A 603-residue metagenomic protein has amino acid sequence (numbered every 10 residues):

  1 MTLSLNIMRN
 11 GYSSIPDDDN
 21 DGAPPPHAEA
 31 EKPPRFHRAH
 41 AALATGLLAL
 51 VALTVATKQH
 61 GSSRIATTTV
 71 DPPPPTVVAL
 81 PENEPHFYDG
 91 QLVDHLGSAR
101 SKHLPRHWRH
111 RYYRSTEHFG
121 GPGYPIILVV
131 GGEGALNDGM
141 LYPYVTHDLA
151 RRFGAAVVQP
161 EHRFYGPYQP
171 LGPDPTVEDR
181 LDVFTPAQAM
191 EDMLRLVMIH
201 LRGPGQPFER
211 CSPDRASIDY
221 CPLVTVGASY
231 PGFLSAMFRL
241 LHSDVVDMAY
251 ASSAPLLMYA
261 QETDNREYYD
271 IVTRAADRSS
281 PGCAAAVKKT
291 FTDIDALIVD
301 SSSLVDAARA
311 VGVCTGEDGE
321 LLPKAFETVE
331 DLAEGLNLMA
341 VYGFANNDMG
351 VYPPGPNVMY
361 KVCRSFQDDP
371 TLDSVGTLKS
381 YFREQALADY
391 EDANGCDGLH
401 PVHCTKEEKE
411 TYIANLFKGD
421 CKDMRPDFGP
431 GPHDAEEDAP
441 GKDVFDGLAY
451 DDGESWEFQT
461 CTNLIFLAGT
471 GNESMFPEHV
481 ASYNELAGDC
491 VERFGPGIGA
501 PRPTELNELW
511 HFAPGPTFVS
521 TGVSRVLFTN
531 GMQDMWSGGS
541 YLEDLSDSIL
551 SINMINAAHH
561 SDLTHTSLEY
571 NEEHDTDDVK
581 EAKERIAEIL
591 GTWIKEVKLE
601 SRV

Functional and structural regions predicted by a protein language model:
M1-F36: Short, low-complexity, Lys/Arg-enriched N-terminal segments of secretory-pathway carbohydrate enzymes
K32-G46, L53-A156, A558, R585-V603: Catalytic-loop region of hydrolases
N83, R100-P213, A500-R525, M532-M535 (+1 more regions): N-terminal cap/lid subdomain of alpha/beta-hydrolase-fold enzymes
E209-A228: Alpha/beta-hydrolase fold nucleophile elbow
G227-P231, S235, R239: Gly/Ala-rich beta-loop-alpha elbow adjacent to hydrolase catalytic centers
M237-E457: Alpha/beta-hydrolase
D446-W510: Small-residue-rich helix-loop
S524, N530-H574: Active-site-adjacent alpha-helix of alpha/beta-hydrolase-fold enzymes
